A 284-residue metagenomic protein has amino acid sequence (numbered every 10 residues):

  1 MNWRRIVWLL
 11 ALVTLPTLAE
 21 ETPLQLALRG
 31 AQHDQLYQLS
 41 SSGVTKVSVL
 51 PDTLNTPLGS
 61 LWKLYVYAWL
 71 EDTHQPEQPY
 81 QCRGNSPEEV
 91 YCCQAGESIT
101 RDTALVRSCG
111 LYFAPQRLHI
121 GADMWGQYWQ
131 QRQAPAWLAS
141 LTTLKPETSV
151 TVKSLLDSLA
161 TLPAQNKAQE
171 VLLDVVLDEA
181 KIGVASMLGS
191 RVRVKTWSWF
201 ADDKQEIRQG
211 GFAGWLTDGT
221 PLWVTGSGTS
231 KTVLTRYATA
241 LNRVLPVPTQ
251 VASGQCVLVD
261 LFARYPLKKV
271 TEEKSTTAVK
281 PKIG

Functional and structural regions predicted by a protein language model:
M1-V7: Bacterial N-terminal signal peptides that target proteins for export
V7-T14: Bacterial N-terminal signal peptides
L15-D52: Beta-lactamase-like hydrolase cores
E20-L24, S98, P115-D123, P163-K181 (+1 more regions): Structured C-terminal helix/loop/strand segments within mature extracytoplasmic catalytic/sensor domains
T22-L24, L28, Q32, Y80-V171: Active-site-adjacent helix/loop patches that line small-molecule binding or acyl-intermediate pockets
P23, A31, P51-T53, P57 (+4 more regions): Extracytoplasmic
N55-Q78, A104: Active-site SXXK
G189-S198: Short, hydrophobic/aromatic-rich segments at coil-to-beta transitions
